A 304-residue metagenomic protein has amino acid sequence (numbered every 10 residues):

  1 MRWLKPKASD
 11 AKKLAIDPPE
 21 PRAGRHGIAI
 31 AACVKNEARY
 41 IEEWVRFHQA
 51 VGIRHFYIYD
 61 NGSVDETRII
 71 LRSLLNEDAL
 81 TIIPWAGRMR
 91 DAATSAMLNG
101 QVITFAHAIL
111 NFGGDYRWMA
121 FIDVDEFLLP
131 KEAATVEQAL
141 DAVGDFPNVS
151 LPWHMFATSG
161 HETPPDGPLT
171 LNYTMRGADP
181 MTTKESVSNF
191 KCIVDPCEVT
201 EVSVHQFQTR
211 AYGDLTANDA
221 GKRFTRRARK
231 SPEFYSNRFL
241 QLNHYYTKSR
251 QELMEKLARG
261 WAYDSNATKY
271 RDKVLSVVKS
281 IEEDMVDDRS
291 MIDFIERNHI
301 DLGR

Functional and structural regions predicted by a protein language model:
M1-K12, L98, P130-R304: Catalytic-site signature of metal-activated, phosphate-bearing donor transferases, centered on the GT-A/GT-A-like
M1-R46: N-proximal low-complexity "stem/linker" segments adjacent to membrane-targeting elements
A32, Y59-T67: Ser/Thr-glycine-rich phosphate-binding loops at phosphate-binding pockets of nucleotides, nucleotide cofactors
R46-H55: Short, acidic, metal-binding catalytic loop of nucleotide-sugar glycosyltransferases
R54, R117, P147: Short acidic/polar active-site loop segments enriched in Thr and Asp
R54-G62, I83-A86: Short beta-strand/loop segment that forms part of the nucleotide-sugar
R68-W118: Active-site-proximal specificity loops/subdomain of glycosyltransferases
Y116-L129: Short beta-strand-to-loop acidic/aromatic patch adjacent to the donor-nucleotide binding site
